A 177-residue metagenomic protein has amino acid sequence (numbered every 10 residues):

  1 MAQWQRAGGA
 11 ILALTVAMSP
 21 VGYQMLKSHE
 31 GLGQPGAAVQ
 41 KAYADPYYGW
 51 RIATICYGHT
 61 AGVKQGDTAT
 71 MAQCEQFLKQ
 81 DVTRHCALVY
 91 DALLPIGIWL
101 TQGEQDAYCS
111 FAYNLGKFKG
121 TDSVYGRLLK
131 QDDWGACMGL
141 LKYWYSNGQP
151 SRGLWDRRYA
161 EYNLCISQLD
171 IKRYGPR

Functional and structural regions predicted by a protein language model:
M1-T15, P20-A44, V63, T68 (+3 more regions): Long, amphipathic alpha-helical surface segments
M25, T54, Q73, F77 (+3 more regions): Non-catalytic alpha-helical scaffold/packing segments enriched in small hydrophobic residues
M25, T54-C56, A107-A112, G135-L140: Structural recognition of the beta-strand scaffold that forms the well-ordered cores of secreted hydrolase catalytic
W50-I52, G103: Extracytoplasmic
G58-T60: Solvent-exposed coil/turn segments that connect beta secondary-structure elements in extracytoplasmic/periplasmic
R84-T121: Active-site nucleophile-His-acid catalytic modules used for acyl/amide transfer and hydrolysis across diverse enzymes
